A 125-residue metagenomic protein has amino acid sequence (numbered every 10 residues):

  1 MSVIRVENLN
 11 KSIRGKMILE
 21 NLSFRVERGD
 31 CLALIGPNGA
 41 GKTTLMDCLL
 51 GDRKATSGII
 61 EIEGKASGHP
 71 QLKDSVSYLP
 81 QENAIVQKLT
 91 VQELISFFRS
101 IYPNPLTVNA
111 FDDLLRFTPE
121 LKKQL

Functional and structural regions predicted by a protein language model:
I4-V6, L19, K73: Conserved structural motif at the start of ABC-family nucleotide-binding domains
K16-M17, P70: Short coil-to-beta microelement around the adenine-binding A-loop and adjacent beta1/P-loop entry of ABC ATPase
L22-A33: Pre-Walker A (P-loop) beta-loop-beta motif of ABC nucleotide-binding domains
I35-P37: The feature captures the beta-strand-to-loop junction immediately N-terminal to the Walker
L50: Helix-to-loop junction immediately C-terminal to a conserved catalytic motif
S57-L72: Conserved ABC transporter NBD signature motif
Q81-L125: ABC-family P-loop ATPase nucleotide-binding domains
